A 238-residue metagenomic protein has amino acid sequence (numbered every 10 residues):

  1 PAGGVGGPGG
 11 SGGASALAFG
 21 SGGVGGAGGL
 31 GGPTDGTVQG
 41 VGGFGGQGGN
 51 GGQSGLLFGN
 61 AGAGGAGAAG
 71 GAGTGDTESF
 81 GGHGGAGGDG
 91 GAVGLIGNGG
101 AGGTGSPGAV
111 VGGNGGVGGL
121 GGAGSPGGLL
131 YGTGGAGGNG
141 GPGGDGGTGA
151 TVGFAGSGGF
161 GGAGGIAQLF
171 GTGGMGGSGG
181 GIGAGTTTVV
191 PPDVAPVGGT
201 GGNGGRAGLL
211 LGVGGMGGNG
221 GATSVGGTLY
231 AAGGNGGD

Functional and structural regions predicted by a protein language model:
P1-D238: Long, compositionally biased tandem-repeat segments
